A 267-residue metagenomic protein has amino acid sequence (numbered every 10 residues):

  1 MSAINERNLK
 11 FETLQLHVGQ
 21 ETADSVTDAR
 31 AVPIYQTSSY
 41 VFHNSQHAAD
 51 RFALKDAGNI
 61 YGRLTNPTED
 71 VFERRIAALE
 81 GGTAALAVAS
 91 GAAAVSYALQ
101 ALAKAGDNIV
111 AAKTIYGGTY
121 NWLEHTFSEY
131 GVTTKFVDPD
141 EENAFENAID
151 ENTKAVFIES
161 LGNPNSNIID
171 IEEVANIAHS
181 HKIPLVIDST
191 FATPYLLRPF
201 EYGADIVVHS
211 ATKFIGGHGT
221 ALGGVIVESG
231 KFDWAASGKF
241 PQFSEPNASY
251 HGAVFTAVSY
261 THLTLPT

Functional and structural regions predicted by a protein language model:
S2-N66, R74: N-terminal "arm"/small-domain region of PLP-dependent enzymes with the aminotransferase-like
D28, I76, A94, I109 (+5 more regions): Buried hydrophobic positions in well-ordered alpha/beta secondary-structure cores of metabolic enzymes
N44-A93, G118-H125: Conserved N-terminal alpha-helix of the aminotransferase class I/II PLP-enzyme fold
L86, V110, K135, V186 (+1 more regions): Structural detector of well-ordered beta-strand residues that form the stable sheet scaffold of enzyme domains
A101-T119, V137-D138: Conserved PLP-anchoring active-site segment centered on the Schiff-base-forming lysine
P139-L197, E201, I206, T212-F214 (+1 more regions): Active-site phosphate-binding strand-loop segment of PLP-dependent enzymes
A204-Y260: Active-site PLP attachment segment
T261-T267: Conserved small/polar residues in nucleotide/adenosyl-binding loops
